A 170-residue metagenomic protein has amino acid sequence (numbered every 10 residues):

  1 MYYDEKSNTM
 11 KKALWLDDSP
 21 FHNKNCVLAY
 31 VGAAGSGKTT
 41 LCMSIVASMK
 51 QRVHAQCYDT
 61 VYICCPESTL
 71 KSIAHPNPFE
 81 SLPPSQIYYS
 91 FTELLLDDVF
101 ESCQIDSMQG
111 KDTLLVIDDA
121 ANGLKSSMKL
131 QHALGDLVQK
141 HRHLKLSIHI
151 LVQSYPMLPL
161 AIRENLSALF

Functional and structural regions predicted by a protein language model:
Y3-H22: Pre-Walker A adenine-sensing motif
H22-L28: Pre-Walker A (Motif I) flank of P-loop NTPase domains
L28-Q56, P66-L70, Y89-F170: Conserved P-loop NTPase motor cores
V61: An amphipathic, basic-hydrophobic helix/alpha-beta surface used to engage anionic, phosphate-rich ligands or surfaces
S72-P83: Short, aromatic/basic amphipathic alpha-helical patches
S85-I87: Short, conserved active-site loop motifs that form the nucleotide-linked donor/cofactor pocket
